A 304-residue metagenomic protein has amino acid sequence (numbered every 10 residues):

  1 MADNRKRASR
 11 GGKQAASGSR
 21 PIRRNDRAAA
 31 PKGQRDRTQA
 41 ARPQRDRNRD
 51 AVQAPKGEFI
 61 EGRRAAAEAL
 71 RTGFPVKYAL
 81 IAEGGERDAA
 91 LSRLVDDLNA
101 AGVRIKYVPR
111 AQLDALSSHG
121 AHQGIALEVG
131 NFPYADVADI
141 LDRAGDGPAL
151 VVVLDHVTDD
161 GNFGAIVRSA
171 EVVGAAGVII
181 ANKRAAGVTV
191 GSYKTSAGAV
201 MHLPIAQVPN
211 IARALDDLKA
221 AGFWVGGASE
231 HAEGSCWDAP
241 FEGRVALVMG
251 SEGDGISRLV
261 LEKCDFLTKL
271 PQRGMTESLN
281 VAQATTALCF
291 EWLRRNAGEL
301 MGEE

Functional and structural regions predicted by a protein language model:
M1-D142, E304: N-terminal positively charged helical leader segments and presequences
G62, D155, N162, S278-N280: Active-site helix-initiating loop/hinge in glycosyltransferases
R71-F74, A90-L91, G145-G234: RNA substrate-binding interface of SAM-dependent RNA methyltransferases
L116-G130, S196-A199, E242-G250: Short basic, glycine-rich beta-strand/loop surfaces that mediate nucleic-acid
V172, V190-A199, R258-E304: Structured adenosyl-cofactor binding patch, chiefly the S-adenosyl-L-methionine
G226-N280: Active-site/ligand-binding-proximal alpha/beta "capping" segment
